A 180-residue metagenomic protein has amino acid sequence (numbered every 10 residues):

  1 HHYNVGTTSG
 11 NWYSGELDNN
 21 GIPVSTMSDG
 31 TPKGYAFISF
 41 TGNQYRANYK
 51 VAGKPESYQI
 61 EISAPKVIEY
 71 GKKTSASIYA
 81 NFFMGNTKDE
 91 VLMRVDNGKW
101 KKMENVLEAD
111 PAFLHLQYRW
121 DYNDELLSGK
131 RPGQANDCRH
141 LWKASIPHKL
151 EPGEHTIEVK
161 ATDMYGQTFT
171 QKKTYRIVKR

Functional and structural regions predicted by a protein language model:
H1-N48, G53-S57: Conserved beta-sheet core of the metallophosphoesterase superfamily
Y58-R180: Long, low-complexity serine/threonine/glycine- and acidic-rich segments characteristic of extracellular
